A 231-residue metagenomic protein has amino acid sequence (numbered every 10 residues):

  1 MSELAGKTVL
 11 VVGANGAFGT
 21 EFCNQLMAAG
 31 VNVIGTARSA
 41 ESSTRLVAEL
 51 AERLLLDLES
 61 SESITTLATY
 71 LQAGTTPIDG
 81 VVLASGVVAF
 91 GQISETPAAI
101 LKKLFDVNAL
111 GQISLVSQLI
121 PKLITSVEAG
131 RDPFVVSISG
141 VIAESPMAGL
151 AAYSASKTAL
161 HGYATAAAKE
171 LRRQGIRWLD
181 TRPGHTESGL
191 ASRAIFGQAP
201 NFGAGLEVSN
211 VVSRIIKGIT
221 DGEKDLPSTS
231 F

Functional and structural regions predicted by a protein language model:
N15, C23: N-terminal Rossmann NAD(P)H-binding glycine-rich loop of SDR-like oxidoreductase domains
A84-F90: Conserved NAD(P)H cofactor-binding loop of Rossmann-fold oxidoreductase domains
Q92-I93, I100-F105: Substrate-binding pocket helix/loop in short-chain dehydrogenase/reductase
V116, S156: Active-site helix of classical SDR
S137-G140: Residue(s) in the substrate-gating loop at a strand-loop-helix junction that position the organic substrate next
S145-A151: Active-site loop immediately N-terminal to the catalytic Tyr-X3-Lys motif of short-chain dehydrogenase/reductase
D180-T181, F196-F231: C-terminal helical subdomain
